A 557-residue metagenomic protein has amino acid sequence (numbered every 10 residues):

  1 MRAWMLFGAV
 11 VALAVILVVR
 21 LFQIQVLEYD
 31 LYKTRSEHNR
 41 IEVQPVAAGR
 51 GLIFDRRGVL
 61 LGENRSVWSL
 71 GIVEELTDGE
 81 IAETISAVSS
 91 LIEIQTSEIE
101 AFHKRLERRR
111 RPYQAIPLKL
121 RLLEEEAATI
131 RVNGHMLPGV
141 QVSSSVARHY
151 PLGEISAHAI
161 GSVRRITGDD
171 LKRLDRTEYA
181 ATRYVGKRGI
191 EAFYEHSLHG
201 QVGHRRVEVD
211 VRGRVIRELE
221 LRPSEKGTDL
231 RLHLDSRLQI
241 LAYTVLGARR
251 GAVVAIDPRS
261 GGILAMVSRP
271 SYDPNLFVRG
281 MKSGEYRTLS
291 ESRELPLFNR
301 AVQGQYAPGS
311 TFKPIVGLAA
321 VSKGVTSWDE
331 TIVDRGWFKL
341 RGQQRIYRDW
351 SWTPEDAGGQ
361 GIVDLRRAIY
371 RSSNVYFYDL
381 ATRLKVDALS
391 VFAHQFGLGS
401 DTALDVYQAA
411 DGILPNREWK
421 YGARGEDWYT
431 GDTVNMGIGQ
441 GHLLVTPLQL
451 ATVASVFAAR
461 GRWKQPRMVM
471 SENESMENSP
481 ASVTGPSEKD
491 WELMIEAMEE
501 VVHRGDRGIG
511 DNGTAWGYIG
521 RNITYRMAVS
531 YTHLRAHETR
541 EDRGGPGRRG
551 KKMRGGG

Functional and structural regions predicted by a protein language model:
M1-S283, Q305, V325, E330 (+3 more regions): Periplasmic/cell-envelope proteins involved in peptidoglycan metabolism and beta-lactam response
G62, V209-L219, P258-T311, I315-R535 (+1 more regions): Beta-lactam-recognizing serine transpeptidase/beta-lactamase-like catalytic domain environment
A536-G556: Positively charged, low-complexity/disordered segments
